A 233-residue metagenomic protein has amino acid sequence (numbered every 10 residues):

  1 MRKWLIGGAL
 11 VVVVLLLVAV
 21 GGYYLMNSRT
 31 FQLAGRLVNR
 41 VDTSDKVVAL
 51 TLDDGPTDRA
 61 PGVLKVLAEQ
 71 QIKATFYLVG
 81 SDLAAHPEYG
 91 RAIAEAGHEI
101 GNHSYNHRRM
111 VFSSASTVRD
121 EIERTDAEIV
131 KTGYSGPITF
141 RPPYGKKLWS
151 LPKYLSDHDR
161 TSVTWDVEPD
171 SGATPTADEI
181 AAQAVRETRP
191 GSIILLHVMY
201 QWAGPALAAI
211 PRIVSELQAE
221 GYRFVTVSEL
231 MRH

Functional and structural regions predicted by a protein language model:
M1-L17: N-terminal Sec-pathway targeting helices
L16-Q32: Membrane-interface motif at the C-terminal end of an N-terminal transmembrane signal
N27-S113, T117-K131, P137: Active-site beta->alpha N-cap acidic-glycine motif
G35-S44, E69-Q71, L83-A84, G204-H233: C-terminal domain-boundary segment and adjacent tail
L52-D54, L78-G80, N102-S104, P142-Y144 (+3 more regions): A cross-domain feature marking catalytic cores of carbohydrate-active enzymes and several ubiquitous metabolic/repair
K65-T75, E99, A115-K146, K153-D157 (+3 more regions): CE4/NodB-like, metal-dependent polysaccharide N-deacetylase domain that modifies extracellular/periplasmic N-acetylated
G80-L83, N106-R109, K146, E168-S171 (+1 more regions): Short histidine/acidic/glycine/proline-rich micro-motifs that form metal- and phosphate-coordinating active-site loops
K146-E187, Y222-R232: His/Asp/Glu-enriched short active-site or ligand-binding loop at hydrolase and phosphoryl-transfer sites
